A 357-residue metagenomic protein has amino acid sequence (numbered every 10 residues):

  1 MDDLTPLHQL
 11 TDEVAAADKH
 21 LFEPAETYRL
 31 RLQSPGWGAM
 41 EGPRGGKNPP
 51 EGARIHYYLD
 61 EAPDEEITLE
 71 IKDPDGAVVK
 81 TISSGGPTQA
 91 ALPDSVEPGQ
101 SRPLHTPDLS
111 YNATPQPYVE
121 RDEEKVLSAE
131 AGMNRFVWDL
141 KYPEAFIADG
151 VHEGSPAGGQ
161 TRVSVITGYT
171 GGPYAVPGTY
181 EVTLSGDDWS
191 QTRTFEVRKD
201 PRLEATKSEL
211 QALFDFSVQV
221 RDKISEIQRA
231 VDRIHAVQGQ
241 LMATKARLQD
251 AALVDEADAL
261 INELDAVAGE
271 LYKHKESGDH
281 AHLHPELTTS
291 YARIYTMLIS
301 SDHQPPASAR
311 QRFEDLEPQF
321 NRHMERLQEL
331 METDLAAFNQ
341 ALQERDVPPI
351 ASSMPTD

Functional and structural regions predicted by a protein language model:
M1-A39, P74, S95: Catalytic cores of secreted or luminal carbohydrate-active enzymes
L30-T68, K72-D73, A131-V137, L210 (+2 more regions): Contiguous beta-strand segments within globular domains
L69, V176-G186: Short, aromatic- and glycine-rich surface loops/edge beta-strands on solvent-exposed regions
K72-A77, D187: Change "in extracellular beta-sheet-rich domains … of secreted and cell-surface proteins" to "in beta-sheet-rich domains
V78-G171: Glycine-centered tight-turn motifs at strand-turn-strand junctions
S185-Q228, S300-H303, S308: Short, exposed interaction patches on small structured surface elements
R193-F195, E226-D357: Mature extracytoplasmic or organellar-lumen-exposed domains after removal of signal/transit peptides
